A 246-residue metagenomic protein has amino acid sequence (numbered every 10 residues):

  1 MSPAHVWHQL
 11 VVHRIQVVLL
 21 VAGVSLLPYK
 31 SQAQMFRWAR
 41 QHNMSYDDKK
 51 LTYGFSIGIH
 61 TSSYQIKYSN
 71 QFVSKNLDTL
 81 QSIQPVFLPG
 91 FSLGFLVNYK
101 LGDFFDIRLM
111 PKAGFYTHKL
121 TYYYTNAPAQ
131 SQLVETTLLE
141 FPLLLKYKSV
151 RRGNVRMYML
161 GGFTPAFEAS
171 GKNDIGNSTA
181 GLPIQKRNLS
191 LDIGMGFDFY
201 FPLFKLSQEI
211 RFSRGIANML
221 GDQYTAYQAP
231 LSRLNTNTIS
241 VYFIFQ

Functional and structural regions predicted by a protein language model:
M1-W38, F245: Bacterial Sec-dependent N-terminal signal peptides
Q32-F87, Q246: Short glycine/proline- and aromatic-enriched beta-strand/turn motifs that initiate or cap beta-hairpins
R40, P183-N188, G196-Q246: Predominantly the C-terminal beta-signal and adjacent terminal strand-loop region of outer-membrane beta-barrel
R40-H42, D78-I83, N126-Q132, N177-P183 (+1 more regions): Extracellular loop and loop/strand-boundary signature of outer-membrane beta-barrel proteins
D48, G102-F104, V150-N154, Y200-F204 (+1 more regions): Outer-membrane beta-barrel channels and translocator barrels
K49-Y53, F87-F91, E135-F141, V155 (+2 more regions): Residues that define the transmembrane beta-barrel architecture of outer-membrane proteins
F55-I59, F91-Y99, P111-A113, F141-Y147 (+4 more regions): Residues on the lipid-exposed face of transmembrane beta-strands in outer-membrane beta-barrel proteins
I66-F72, K119-A127, S170-S178, M219-T225: Outer-membrane beta-barrel translocator domains and adjoining extracellular loop/strand segments of Gram-negative
